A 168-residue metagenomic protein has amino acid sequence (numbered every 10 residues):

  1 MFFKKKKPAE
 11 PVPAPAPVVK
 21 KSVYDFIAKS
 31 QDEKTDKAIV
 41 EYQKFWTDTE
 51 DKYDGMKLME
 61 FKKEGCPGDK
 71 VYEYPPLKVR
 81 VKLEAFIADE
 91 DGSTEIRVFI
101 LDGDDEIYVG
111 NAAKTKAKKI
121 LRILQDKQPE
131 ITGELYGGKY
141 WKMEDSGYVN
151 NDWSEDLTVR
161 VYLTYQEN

Functional and structural regions predicted by a protein language model:
F2-N168: Conserved active-site motif detector
